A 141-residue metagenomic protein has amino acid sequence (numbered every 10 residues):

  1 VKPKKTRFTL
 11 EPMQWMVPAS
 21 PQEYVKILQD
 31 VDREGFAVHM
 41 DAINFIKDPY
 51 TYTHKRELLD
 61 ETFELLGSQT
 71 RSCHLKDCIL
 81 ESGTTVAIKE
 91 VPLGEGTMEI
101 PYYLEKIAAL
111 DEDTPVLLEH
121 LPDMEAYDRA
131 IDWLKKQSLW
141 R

Functional and structural regions predicted by a protein language model:
K4-Y24: Hydrophobic, aromatic-enriched interface-forming segments
P18-R141: Histidine-acidic metal/acid-base catalytic patches
